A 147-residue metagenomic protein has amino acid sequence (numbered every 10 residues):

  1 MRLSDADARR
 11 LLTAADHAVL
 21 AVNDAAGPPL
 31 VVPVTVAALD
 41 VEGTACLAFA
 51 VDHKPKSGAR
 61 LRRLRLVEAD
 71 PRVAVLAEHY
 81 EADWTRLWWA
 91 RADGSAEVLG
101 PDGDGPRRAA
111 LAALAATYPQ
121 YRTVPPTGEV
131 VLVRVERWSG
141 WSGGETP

Functional and structural regions predicted by a protein language model:
M1-V19: Short, basic/aromatic recognition patches
R2-L3, G58, H79-P147: Charged, gly/pro-rich active-site loop segments
A8-R9, L61-L64: Short amphipathic alpha-helical segments and helix-helix/interface helices
T13-A15, P29, R60, T85 (+1 more regions): Short, solvent-exposed coil/turn segments
A15-K56, V75-E78, W88: Short beta-strand segments
P71-V73: Short glycine-/polar-rich loops that comprise or flank the Walker A/P-loop and associated switch/sensor motifs
